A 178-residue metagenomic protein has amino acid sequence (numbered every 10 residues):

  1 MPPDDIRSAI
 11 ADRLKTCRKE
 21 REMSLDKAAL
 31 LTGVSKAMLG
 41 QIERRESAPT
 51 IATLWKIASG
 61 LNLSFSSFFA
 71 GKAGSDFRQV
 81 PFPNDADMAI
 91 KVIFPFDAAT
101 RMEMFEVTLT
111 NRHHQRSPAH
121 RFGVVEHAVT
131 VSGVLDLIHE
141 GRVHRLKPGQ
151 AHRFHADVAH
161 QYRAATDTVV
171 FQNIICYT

Functional and structural regions predicted by a protein language model:
M1-E20: A short, Lys/Arg-rich alpha-helix, primarily the initiator
E22-A37: Short alpha-helical DNA-recognition segment
V34-S47: Recognition helix of helix-turn-helix/homeodomain-like DNA-binding domains that insert into the DNA major groove
A52-S67: DNA major-groove recognition helix of helix-turn-helix/homeodomain DNA-binding modules
Q79-P81, A86-F96, M104-F122, A156-D157: Conserved short histidine dyad/triad with adjacent acidic residue
M88-A89, T100, A156-T178: Ligand-binding loop in jelly-roll beta-barrel domains
R121-L137: Short, conserved beta-strand element in jelly-roll/cupin
E140-A156: Short acidic-glycine-tyrosine-enriched beta hairpin
